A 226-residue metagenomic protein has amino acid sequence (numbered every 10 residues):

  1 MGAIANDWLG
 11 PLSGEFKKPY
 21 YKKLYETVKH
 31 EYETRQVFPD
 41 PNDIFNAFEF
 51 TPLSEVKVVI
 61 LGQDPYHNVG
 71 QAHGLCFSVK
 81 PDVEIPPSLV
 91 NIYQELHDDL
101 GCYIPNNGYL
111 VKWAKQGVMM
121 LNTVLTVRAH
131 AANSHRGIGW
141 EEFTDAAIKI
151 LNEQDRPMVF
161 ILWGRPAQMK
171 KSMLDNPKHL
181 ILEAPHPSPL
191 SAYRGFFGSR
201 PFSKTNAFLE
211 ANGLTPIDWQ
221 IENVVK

Functional and structural regions predicted by a protein language model:
G2-A3, D7, G14-V159, P166-M169 (+5 more regions): A polyanion-binding, active-site-adjacent surface
F196: C-terminal substrate-binding/active-site "lid" region of AdoMet-derived donor-dependent transferases
